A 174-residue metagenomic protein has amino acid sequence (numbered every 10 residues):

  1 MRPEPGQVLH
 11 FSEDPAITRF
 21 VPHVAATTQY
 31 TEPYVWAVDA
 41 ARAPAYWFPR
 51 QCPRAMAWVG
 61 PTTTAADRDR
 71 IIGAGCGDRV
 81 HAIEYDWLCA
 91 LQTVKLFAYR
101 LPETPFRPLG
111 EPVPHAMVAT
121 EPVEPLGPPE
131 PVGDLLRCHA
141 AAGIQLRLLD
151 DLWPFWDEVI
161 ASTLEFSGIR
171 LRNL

Functional and structural regions predicted by a protein language model:
M1-E32, P49-R50: ADP-ribose/NAD+-binding catalytic cleft of ART/PARP-like enzymes
Q7-L9, V35-W36, L96-Y99: A broad, low-specificity signal marking well-ordered, structured residues that form hydrophobic/aromatic
E13-P15, A37, E103: Short, flexible loop/turn elements at secondary-structure junctions
Y30-V35, R54-M56: Adenosine ribonucleotide-centric catalytic and binding domains
P33, A37, R68-I71: Extended hydrophobic/Leu-rich segments
F48-L174: Conserved NAD+-utilizing ADP-ribose enzyme module
